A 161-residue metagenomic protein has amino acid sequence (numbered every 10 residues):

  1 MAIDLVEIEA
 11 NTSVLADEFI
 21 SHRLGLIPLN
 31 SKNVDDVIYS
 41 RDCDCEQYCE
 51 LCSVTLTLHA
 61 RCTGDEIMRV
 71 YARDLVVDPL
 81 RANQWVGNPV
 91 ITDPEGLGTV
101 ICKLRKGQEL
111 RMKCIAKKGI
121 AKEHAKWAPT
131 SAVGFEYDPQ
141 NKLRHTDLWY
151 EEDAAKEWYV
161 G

Functional and structural regions predicted by a protein language model:
M1-G161: Protein-protein interaction/assembly regions in multi-subunit complexes
